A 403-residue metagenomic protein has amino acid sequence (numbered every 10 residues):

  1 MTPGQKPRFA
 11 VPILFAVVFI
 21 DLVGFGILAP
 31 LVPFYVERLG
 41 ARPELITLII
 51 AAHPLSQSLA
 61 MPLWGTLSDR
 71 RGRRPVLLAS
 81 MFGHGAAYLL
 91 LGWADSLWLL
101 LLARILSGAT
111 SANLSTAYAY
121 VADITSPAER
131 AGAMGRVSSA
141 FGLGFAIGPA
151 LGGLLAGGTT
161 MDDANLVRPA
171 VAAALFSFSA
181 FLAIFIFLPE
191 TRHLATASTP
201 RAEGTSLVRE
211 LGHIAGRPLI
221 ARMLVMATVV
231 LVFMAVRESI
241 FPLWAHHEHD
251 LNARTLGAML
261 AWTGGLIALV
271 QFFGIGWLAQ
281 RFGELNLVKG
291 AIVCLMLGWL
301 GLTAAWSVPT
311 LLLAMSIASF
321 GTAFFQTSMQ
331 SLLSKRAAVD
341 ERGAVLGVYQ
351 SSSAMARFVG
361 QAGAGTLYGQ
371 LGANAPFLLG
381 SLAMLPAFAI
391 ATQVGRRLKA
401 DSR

Functional and structural regions predicted by a protein language model:
T2-R8, P189-V225: Juxtamembrane intracellular "pre-TM" segments in multi-pass secondary transporters
P30-E44, S239-T255: Short amphipathic helix-loop junctions that connect adjacent transmembrane helices in Major Facilitator Superfamily/SLC
G40, G72, W93-W98, A304-W306: Helix-breaking motifs and short loop linkers at transmembrane-helix boundaries and internal kinks in secondary membrane
A60-G72, V270-E284, Y368: Helix-to-loop junctions at the C-terminal end of transmembrane segments in multipass secondary transporters
P75-L90, N286-G301: Structural signature of the two symmetry-related core transmembrane helices
A103-G142: Cytoplasmic helix-loop-helix junction between adjacent transmembrane helices in 12-TM secondary transporters
V137-I186: Helix-loop-helix hairpin linking two adjacent transmembrane segments in secondary transporters
L175-T196, I390-G395: C-terminal membrane-cytosol helix-exit motif in multi-pass small-molecule transporters
